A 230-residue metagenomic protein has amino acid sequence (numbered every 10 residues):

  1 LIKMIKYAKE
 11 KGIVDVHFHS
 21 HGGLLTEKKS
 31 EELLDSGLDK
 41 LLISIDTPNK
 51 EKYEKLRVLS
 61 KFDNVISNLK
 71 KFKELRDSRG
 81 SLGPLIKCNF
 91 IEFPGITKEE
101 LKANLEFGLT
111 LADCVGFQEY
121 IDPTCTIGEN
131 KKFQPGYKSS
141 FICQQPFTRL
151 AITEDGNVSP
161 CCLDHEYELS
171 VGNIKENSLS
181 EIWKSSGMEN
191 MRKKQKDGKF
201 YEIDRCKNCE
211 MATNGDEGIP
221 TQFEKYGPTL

Functional and structural regions predicted by a protein language model:
L1-T110, C114, Q118: Radical SAM/AdoMet-radical enzyme domain recognition
E92-I96, G116-K132, H165-E168: Flexible glycine/acidic-rich beta-alpha junction loops that bind and position SAM and/or redox cofactors in anaerobic
Q134-S139, K194-D197: Short, P/G- and charge-enriched loop/turn segments at secondary-structure junctions
S139-I142, R205: The −1 position to Zn-ligating cysteines in a subset of zinc-ribbon hairpins
Q144-P146: Short, small/polar residue-rich loop motifs at catalytic or cofactor-binding pockets
R149: Short hydrophobic/aromatic beta-strand element in the GNAT-like acyltransferase core that lines or flanks the acyl-donor
I152-T153: Short, acidic, Ser/Thr-enriched surface-loop or helix-capping motifs
N157-V158, L163-L230: Flexible mid-to-C-terminal extensions adjoining Fe-S/redox cofactors in radical SAM and related proteins
